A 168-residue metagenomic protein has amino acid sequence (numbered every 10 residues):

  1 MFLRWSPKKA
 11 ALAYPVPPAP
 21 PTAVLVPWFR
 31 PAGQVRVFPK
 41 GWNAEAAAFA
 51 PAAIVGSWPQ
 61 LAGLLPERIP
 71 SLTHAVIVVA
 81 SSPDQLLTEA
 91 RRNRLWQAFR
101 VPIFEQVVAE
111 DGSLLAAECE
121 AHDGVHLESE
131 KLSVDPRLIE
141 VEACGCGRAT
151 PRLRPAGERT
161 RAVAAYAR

Functional and structural regions predicted by a protein language model:
M1-R168: Active-site glycine/GP-rich loop and adjacent strand/helix microenvironment that borders small-molecule binding pockets
